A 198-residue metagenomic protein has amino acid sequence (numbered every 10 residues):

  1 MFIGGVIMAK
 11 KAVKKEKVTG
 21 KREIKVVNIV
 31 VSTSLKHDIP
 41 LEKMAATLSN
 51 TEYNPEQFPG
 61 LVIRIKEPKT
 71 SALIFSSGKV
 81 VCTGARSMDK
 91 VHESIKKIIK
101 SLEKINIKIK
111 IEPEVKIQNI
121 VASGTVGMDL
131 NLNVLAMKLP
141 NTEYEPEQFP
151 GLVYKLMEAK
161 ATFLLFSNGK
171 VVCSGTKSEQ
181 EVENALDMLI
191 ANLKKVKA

Functional and structural regions predicted by a protein language model:
F2-T162, N168-K170, T176-A198: Intrinsically disordered, low-complexity polar/charged tails and linkers
